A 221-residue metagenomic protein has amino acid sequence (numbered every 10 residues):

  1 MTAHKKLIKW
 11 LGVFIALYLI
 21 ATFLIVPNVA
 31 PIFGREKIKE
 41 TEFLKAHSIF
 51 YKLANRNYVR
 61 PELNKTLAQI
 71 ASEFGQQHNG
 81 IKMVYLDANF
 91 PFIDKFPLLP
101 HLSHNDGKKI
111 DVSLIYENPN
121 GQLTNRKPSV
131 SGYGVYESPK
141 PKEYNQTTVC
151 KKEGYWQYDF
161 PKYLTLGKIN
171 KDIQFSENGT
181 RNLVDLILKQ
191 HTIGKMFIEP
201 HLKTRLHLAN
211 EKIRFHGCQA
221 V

Functional and structural regions predicted by a protein language model:
M1, K9-F14, R126-V221: Catalytic cores and adjacent binding grooves of peptidoglycan-active enzymes
I8-P27: Hydrophobic membrane-insertion alpha-helices, especially the h-region of bacterial N-terminal signal peptides
T22-Y85, D172-L186, H191-I193: Active-site acidic/histidine clusters and adjacent loop/turn architecture that either coordinate catalytic ions
E42, D94, E137: Solvent-exposed, flexible loop/coil residues
A68-L98, K195-C218: Extended, low-complexity, intrinsically disordered C-terminal regulatory tails of eukaryotic serine/threonine kinases
D87-L99, D111-L123: Extracellular-facing segments of soluble proteins and assemblies that are Gly/Ser/Thr-biased and enriched in aromatics
S103-N118, F215-V221: Acidic, His- and aromatic-enriched active-site or binding-groove loops in soluble protein domains that engage sugars
